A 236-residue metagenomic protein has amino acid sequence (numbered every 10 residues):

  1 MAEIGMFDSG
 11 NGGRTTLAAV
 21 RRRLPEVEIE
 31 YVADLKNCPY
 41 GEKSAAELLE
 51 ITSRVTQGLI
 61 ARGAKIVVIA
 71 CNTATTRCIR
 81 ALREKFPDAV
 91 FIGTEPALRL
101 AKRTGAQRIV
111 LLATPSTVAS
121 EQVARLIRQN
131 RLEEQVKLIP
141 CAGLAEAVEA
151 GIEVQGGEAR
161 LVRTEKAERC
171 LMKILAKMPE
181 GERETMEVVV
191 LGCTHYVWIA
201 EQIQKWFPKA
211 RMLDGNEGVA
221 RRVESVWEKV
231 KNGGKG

Functional and structural regions predicted by a protein language model:
M1-G236: Non-catalytic structural scaffold of enzyme domains
